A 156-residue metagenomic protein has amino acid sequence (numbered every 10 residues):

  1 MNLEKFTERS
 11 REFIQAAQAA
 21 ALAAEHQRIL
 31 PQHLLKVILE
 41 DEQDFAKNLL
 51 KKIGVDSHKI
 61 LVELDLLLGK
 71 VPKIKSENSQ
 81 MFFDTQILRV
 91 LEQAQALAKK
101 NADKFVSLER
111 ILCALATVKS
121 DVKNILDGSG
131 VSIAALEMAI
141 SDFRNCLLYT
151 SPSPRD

Functional and structural regions predicted by a protein language model:
M1-S151: Histone-fold recognition with a strong bias for associated Lys/Arg-rich disordered tails
P152-D156: A short, hydrophobic C-terminal helix/tail in secreted or cell-surface proteins
